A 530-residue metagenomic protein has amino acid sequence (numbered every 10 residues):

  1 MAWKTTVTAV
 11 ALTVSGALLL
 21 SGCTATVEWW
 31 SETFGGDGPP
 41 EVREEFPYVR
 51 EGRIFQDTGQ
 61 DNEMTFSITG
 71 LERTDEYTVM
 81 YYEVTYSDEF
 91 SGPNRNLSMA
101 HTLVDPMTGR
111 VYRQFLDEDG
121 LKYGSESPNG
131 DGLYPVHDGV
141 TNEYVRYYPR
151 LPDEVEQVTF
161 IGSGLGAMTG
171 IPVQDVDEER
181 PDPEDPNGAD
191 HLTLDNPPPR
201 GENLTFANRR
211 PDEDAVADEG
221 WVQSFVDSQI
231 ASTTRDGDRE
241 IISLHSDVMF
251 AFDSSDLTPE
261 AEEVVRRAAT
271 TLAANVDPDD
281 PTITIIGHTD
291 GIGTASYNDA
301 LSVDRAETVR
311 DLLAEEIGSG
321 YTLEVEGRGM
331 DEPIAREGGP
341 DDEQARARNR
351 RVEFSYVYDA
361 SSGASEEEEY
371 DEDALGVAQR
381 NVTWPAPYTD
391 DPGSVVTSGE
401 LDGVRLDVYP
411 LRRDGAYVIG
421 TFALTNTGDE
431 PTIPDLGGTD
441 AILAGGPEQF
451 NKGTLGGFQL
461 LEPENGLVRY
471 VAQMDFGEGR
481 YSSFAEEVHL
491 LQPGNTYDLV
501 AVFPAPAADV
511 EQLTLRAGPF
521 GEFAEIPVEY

Functional and structural regions predicted by a protein language model:
M1-S15, A345: N-terminal export and membrane-targeting signals
L18-G22: C-terminal motif of bacterial Sec signal peptides marking the signal peptidase cleavage site
T26-G59, D131-A217, R336-P340, Y358-D359 (+2 more regions): Surface-exposed edge beta-strand/loop patches
E76-D88, V418-N426: Short, well-ordered beta-strand segments enriched in hydrophobic/aromatic residues
S87-H137, R267-T271, T427-L491: The feature marks short-to-medium sequence segments in extracytoplasmic or secretory-pathway proteins
G132-Y134, V248-T258, I292-A300, E487-V488: Second-shell loop/turn segments in exported
W221, F225-R239, M249-I286, A314-E315 (+1 more regions): Periplasmic peptidoglycan-binding/anchoring modules of Gram-negative envelope and division proteins
I286-E367: Periplasmic OmpA-like peptidoglycan-binding domain that tethers envelope proteins to the cell wall
